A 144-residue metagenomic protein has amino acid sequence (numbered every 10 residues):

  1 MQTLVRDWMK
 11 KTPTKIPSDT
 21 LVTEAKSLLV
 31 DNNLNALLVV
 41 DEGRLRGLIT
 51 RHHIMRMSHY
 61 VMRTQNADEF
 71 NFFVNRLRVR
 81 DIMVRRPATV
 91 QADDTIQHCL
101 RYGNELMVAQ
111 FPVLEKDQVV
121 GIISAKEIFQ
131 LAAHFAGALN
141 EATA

Functional and structural regions predicted by a protein language model:
M1-T12, T50-A88, L100-N104, S124-A144: Tandem CBS (Bateman) regulatory domains
K10-K11, K15, K26, K116 (+1 more regions): Context-gated lysine
I16-N33, V39-D41, T89-M107, V113-L114: The conserved cystathionine-beta-synthase
L21, R44, I54, T95 (+3 more regions): Residue-level recognition of oxygen-bearing side chains
T23-Q65: Acidic (E/D-rich), amphipathic helical modules within compact regulatory domains
V40, R46, L114, V119-V120: Short hydrophobic beta-strand segments in globular cytosolic domains
A109, G121: C-terminal binding/interaction regions
